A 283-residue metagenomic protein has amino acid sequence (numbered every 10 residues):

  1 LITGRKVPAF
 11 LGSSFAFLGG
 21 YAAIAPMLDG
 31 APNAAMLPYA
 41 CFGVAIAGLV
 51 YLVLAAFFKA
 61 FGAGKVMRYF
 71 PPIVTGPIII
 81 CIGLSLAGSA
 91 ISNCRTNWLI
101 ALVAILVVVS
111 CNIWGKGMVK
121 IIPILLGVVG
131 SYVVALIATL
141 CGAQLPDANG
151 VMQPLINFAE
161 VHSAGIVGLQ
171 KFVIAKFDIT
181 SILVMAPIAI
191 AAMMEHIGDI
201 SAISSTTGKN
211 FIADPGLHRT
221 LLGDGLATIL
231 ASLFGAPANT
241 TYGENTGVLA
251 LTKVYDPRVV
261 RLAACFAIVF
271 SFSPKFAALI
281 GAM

Functional and structural regions predicted by a protein language model:
L1-P8, A16-A34: N-terminal signal-anchor module of multipass membrane proteins
L1-T3, V184-P257: Membrane-embedded helical hairpins/re-entrant loop segments and their flanking transmembrane helices within multi-pass
L1-V7, Y51-K65, V108-G117, I200-G208 (+1 more regions): C-terminal ends of transmembrane helices
R5-F17, V66-T75, K120-L126, A236-N245 (+2 more regions): Short, non-helical or kinked segments that cap or interrupt transmembrane helices
G12, G20, V44-G48, I82 (+5 more regions): Transmembrane helix-bundle signature of multi-pass membrane transporters/permeases
A22-L28, N112, N245-V260, F266-S271: Interfacial segments of multi-pass membrane proteins
M36-C141, A263-M283: Membrane-embedded alpha-helical modules
L99, V107-G168, F172-A175, T180-L183 (+1 more regions): Flexible hinge motifs at transmembrane-helix junctions and intramembrane kinks/re-entrant loops in multi-pass membrane
